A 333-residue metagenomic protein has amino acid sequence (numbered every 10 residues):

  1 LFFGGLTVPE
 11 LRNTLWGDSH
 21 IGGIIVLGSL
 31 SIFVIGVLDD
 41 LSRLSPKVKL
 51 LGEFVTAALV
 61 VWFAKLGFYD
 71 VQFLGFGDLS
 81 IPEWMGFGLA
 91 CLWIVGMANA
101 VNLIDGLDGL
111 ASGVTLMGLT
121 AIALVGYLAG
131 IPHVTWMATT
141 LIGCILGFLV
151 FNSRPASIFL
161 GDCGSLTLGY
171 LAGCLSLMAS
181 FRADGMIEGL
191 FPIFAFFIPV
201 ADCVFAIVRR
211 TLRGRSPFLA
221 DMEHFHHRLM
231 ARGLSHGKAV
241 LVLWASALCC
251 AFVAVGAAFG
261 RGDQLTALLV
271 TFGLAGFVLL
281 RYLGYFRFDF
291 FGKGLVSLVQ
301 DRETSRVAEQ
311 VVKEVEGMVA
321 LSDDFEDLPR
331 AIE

Functional and structural regions predicted by a protein language model:
F2-V34, L110-F291: Alpha-helical transmembrane segments
F2-W16, F33-L44, V61-F76: Transmembrane alpha-helix boundary signature
T14-G22, L74-G88, G233: Short aromatic-rich membrane-water interface segments that cap or initiate transmembrane helices in multi-pass membrane
L27-I35, G52-G67, L89-M97, T115-A121 (+1 more regions): Membrane-embedded alpha-helical core segments of multi-pass
D39-L44, V48-K49, S153-I158: Short loop segments and helix-boundary regions at transmembrane helix junctions of multi-pass inner-membrane proteins
S297-S305, E309-D323: Short regulatory/linker helices and ligand/cofactor-binding micro-motifs at input modules
S322-E333: Helix-loop-beta substructure at the N-terminus of cytosolic sensory domains that couple signal/ligand detection
